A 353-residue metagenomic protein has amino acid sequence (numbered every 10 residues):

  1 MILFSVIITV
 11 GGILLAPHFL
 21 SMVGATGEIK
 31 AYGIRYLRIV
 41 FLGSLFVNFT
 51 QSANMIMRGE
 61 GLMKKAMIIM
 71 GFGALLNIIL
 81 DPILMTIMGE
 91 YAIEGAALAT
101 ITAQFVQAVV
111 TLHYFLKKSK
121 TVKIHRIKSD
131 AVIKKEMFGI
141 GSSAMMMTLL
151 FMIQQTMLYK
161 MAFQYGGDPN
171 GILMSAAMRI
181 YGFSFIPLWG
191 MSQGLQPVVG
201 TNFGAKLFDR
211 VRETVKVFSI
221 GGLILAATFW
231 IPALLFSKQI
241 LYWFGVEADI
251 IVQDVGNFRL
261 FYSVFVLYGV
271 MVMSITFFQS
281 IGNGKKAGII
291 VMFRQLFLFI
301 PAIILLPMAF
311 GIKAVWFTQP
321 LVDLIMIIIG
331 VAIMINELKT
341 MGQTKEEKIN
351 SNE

Functional and structural regions predicted by a protein language model:
M1-G43, I87-G141, V199-V264, L305-E353: Short alpha-helical transmembrane segments in multi-pass integral membrane proteins
M1-V10, L14, V47-A66, L173-I231 (+3 more regions): Small-residue-rich hydrophobic transmembrane alpha-helices
L15-A16, A53, L80-D81, T111 (+10 more regions): Hydrophobic/aromatic residues in alpha-helical transmembrane segments
L20, R58, M85-M88, F163 (+4 more regions): Helix-capping/transition residues at the boundaries of transmembrane alpha-helices and the short helical linkers
I39-R58, A66-N77, A96-T111, W189-S192 (+3 more regions): Short runs within selected transmembrane alpha-helices of multi-pass transporters and secretion channels
V40-V47, K135, G139-T201, G222-F229 (+2 more regions): Transmembrane helix-bundle signature of multi-pass secondary active exporters and lipid flippases
A53-G61, D81-E94: Membrane-water interface regions at transmembrane-helix termini and the short interhelical loops of multi-pass membrane
F297, P301-P307: Transmembrane helix segments
